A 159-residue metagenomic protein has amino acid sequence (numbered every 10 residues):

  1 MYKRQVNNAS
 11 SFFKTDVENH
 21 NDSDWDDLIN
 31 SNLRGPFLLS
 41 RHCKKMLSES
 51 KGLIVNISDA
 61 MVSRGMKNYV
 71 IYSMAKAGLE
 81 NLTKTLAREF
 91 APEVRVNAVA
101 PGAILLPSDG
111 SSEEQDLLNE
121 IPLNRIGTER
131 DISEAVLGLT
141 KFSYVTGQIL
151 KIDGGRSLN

Functional and structural regions predicted by a protein language model:
N8-F13, G155: Conserved NAD(P)H cofactor-binding loop of Rossmann-fold oxidoreductase domains
D16-V17, N21-I29, D109, L117: Substrate-binding pocket helix/loop in short-chain dehydrogenase/reductase
E18, R64-V70, N124: Active-site loop immediately N-terminal to the catalytic Tyr-X3-Lys motif of short-chain dehydrogenase/reductase
S40, A75, T83: Active-site helix of classical SDR
K45, R88-P92: Alpha-helical segment proximal to the catalytic Tyr-Lys
A91-R95, T146-G147: Short, small/polar-rich loop/turn modules that mediate ligand/substrate recognition or access, typified
T128-I152, S157: C-terminal substrate-recognition "lid" of short-chain dehydrogenase/reductases
